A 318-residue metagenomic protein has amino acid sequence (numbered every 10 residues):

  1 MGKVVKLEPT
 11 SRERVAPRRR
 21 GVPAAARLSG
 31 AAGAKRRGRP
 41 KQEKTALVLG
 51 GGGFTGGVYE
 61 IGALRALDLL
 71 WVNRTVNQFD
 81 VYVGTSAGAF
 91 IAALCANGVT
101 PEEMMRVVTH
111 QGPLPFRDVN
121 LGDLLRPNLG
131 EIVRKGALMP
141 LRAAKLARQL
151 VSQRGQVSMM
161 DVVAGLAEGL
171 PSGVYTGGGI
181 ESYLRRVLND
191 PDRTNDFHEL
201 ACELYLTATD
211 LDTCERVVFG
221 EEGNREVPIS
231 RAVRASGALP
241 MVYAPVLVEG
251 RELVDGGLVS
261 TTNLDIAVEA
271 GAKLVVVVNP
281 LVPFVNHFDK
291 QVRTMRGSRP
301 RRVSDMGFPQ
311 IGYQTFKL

Functional and structural regions predicted by a protein language model:
G2-T85, A93-L318: Patatin-like phospholipase
